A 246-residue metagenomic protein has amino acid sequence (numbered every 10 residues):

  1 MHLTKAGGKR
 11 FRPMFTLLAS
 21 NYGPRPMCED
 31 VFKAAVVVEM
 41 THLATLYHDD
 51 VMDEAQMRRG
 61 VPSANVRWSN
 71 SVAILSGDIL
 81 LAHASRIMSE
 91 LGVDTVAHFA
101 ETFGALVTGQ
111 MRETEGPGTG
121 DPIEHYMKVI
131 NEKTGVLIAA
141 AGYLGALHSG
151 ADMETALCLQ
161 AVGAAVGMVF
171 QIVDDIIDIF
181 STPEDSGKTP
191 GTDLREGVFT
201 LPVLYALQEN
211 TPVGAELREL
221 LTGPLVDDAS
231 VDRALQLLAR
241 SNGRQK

Functional and structural regions predicted by a protein language model:
M1-K246: All-alpha prenyltransferase/terpene-synthase fold signal
